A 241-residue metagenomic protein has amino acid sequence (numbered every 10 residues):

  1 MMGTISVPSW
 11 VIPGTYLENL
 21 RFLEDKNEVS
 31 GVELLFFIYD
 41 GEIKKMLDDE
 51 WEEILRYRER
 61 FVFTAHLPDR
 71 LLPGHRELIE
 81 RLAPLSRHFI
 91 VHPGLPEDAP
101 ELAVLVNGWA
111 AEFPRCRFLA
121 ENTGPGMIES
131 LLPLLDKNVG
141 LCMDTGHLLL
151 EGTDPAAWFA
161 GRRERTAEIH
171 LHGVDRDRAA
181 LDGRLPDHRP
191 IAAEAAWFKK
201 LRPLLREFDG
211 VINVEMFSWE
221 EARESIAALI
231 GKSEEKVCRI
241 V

Functional and structural regions predicted by a protein language model:
M1-I5, E18-E28, K45, E59 (+5 more regions): Histidine-acidic metal/acid-base catalytic patches
P8-I12, L35-Y39, H66-R70, G94-P96 (+4 more regions): Active-site beta-loop-alpha junctions enriched in small/polar residues
V11-T15, R21-E33, E53: Basic, often amphipathic N-terminal segments
V29-S30, L34-E101: Structural motif corresponding to the early beta-alpha repeats
G31, T64, L119-A120, C142 (+1 more regions): Generic enzyme active-site microenvironment
Y39-D40, R70-L71, V91-E97, F113-A120 (+2 more regions): Surface-exposed cleft-lining segments at the edges of enzyme active sites
F61-F63, S86-R87, C116-F118, N138-L141: Active-site regions of enzymes building and remodeling cell-envelope glycoconjugates
F89, P93-D136: Hydrophobic, well-structured mid-protein blocks that either form specific transmembrane helices
